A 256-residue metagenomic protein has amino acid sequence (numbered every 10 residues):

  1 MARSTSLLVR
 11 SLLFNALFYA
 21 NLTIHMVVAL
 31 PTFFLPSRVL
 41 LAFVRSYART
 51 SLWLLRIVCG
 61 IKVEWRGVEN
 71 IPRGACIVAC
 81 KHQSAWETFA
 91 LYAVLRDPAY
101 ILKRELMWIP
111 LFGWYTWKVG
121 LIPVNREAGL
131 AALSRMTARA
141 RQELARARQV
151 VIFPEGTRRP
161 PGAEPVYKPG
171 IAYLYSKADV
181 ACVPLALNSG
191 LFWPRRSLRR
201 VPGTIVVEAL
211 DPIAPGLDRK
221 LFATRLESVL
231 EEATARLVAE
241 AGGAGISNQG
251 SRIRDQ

Functional and structural regions predicted by a protein language model:
A2-E64, W114-V119: A transmembrane-helix-recognition feature enriched in membrane-embedded lipid enzymes and envelope glyco-/phospholipid
T5-L8, L133-Q256: Non-catalytic C-terminal accessory region of glycerolipid acyltransferases and related lyso-lipid remodeling enzymes
R10-F18, A48-L102: Conserved H-X4-D acyltransferase segment
L52, A75, L121-R126, G156-T157: Short, basic, glycine/proline-bearing loop/turn elements
W65, I122-N125, P215: Short acidic-hydrophobic, aromatic-tinged amphipathic segments that line or gate anion-handling sites
H82, W117-G120, R200-G203: Short, hinge-like loop/turn segments at secondary-structure boundaries
H82-S84, G129, E155-R159: Short glycine-rich anion-binding loops that position phosphate/pyrophosphate groups of nucleotides and phosphorylated
A85-V124, A128-S134, A138-R139: Membrane-embedded segments
